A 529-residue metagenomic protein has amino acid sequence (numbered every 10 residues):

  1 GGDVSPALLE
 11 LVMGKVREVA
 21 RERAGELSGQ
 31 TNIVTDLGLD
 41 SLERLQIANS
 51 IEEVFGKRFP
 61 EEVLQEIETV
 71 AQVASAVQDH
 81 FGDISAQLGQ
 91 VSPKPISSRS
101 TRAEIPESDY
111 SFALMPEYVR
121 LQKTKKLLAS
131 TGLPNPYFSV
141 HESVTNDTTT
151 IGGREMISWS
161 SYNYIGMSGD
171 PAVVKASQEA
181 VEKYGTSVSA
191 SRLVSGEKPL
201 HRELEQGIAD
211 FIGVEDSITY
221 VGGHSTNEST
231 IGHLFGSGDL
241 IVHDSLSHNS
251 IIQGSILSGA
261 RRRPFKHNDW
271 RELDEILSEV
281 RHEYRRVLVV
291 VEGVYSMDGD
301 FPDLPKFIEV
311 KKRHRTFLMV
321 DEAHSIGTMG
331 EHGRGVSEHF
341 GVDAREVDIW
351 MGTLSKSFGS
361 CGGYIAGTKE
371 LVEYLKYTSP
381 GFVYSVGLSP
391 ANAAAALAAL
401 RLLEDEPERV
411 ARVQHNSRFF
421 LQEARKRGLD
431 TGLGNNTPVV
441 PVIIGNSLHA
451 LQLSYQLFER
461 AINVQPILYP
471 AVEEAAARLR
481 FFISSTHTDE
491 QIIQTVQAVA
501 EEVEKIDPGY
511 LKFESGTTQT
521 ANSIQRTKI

Functional and structural regions predicted by a protein language model:
G1-P95: Phosphopantetheine-dependent thiolation modules in NRPS/PKS and related acyl-activating systems
V119, Y137, A411-F420, R427-A461 (+4 more regions): Conserved PLP-binding catalytic core of the aspartate aminotransferase-like
L128, S160-Y164, R401, P438-L448 (+1 more regions): Conserved PLP-binding active-site segment of the aspartate aminotransferase-like
P171, K175-E179, K183, Q206 (+3 more regions): PLP-dependent enzyme catalytic core of the Aspartate aminotransferase-like
K175, E179-G223: Conserved N-terminal alpha-helix of the aminotransferase class I/II PLP-enzyme fold
T230-N249: Conserved PLP-anchoring active-site segment centered on the Schiff-base-forming lysine
R263, H267-V320: Active-site phosphate-binding strand-loop segment of PLP-dependent enzymes
H314-F317, H324, M329-N436, N446: Active-site C-terminal subdomain of aminotransferase-like
